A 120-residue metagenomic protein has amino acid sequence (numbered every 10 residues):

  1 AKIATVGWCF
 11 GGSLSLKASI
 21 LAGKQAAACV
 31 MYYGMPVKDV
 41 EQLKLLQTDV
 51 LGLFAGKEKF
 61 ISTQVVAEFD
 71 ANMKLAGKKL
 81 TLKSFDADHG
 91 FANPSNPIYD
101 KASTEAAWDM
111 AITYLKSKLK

Functional and structural regions predicted by a protein language model:
A1-W8: Alpha/beta-hydrolase fold nucleophile elbow
G12-G23, C29: Short glycine-enriched nucleophile-adjacent loop and the immediately C-terminal alpha-helix near the catalytic center
G34-E41: Alpha-helical scaffolding within the catalytic cores of extracellular/periplasmic polymer-degrading hydrolases
L46, G52-F54: Short beta-strand/loop motif that positions the catalytic acidic residue of the alpha/beta-hydrolase fold
K57-I61: Acidic catalytic loop of the alpha/beta-hydrolase fold
S62-N72: Short alpha-helix in the alpha/beta-hydrolase fold that links the catalytic acid
K74-K120: C-terminal catalytic histidine-bearing segment of alpha/beta-hydrolase fold enzymes
